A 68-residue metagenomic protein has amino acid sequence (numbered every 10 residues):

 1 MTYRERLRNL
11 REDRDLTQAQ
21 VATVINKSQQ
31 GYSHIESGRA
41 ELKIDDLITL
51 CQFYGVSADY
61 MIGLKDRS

Functional and structural regions predicted by a protein language model:
E5-V24: Short basic helix-loop element that most often maps to the first helix and adjoining turn of HTH DNA-binding modules
L7, Q18, Q29, L47 (+1 more regions): Helix-turn-helix DNA-binding elements, focusing on the entry/boundary residues of the two helices that contact DNA
L7, V21-A22, Y32-I35, M61: Conserved hydrophobic/aromatic packing and binding residues within compact polymer-binding modules
D13, H34, Q52, Y60-S68: Short, charged recognition helix plus adjacent turn of helix-turn-helix-like nucleic-acid-binding domains
D15, Q20, E36-R39, G55 (+1 more regions): Conserved functional loop/turn residues at catalytic and ligand-binding sites
N26, D45-Y60: DNA major-groove recognition helix of helix-turn-helix/homeodomain DNA-binding modules
N26-L42: Recognition helix of helix-turn-helix/homeodomain-like DNA-binding domains that insert into the DNA major groove
